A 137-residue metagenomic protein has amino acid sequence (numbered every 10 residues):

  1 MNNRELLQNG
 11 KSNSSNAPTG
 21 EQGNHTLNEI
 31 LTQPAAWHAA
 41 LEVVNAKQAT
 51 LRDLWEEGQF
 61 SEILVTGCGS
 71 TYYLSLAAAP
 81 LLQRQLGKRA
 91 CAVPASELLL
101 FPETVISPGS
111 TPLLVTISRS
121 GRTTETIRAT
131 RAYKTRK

Functional and structural regions predicted by a protein language model:
M1-F60: Cofactor-/ligand-binding subdomain signature composed of acidic, glycine-rich, tryptophan-containing flexible loops
A49, G58-K137: Glycine-rich phosphate-binding loops that contact phosphosugars or nucleotide phosphates
